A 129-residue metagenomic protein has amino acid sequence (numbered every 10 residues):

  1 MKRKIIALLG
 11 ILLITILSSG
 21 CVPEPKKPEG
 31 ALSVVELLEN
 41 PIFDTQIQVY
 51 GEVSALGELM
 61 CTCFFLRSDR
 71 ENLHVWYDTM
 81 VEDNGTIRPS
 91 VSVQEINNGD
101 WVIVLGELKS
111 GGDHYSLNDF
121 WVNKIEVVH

Functional and structural regions predicted by a protein language model:
M1-S19: Sec-dependent bacterial lipoprotein signal peptides
I16-H129: OB-fold and OB-like single-stranded nucleic-acid-recognition modules and their adjacent interaction interfaces
